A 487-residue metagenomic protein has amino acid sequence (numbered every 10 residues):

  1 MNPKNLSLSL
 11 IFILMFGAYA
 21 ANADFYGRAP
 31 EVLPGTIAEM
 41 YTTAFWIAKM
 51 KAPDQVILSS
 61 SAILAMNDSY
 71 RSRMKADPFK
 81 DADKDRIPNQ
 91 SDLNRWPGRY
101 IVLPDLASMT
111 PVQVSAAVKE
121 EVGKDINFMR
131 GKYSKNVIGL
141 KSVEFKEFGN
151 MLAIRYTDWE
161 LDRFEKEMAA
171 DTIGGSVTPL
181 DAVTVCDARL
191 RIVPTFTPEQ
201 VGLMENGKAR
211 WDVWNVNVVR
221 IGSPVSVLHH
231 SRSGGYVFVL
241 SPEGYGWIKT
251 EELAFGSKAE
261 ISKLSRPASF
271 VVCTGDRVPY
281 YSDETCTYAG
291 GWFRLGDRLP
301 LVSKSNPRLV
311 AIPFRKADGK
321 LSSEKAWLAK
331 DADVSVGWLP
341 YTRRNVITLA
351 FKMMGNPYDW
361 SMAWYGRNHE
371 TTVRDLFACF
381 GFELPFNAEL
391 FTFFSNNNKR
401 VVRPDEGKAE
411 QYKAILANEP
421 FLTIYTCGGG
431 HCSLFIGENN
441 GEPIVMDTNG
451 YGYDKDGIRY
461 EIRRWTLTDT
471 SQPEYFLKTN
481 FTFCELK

Functional and structural regions predicted by a protein language model:
S9-G17: Bacterial N-terminal signal peptides
D24-R191, T197-G202, G207-R210, L240-G275 (+1 more regions): Boundary regions of SH3-family modules and the immediately adjacent low-complexity/disordered segments in eukaryotic
G35, Y41-F45, K49, A62-S69 (+3 more regions): Low-complexity, Gly/Ser/Thr/Pro-rich intrinsically disordered linker/tail segments
G207-S231, C286-S305: Conserved beta-strand/loop element in small beta-rich adapter and peptidoglycan-binding domains
D212, A332-G337, G355-W364: Second-shell loop/turn segments in exported
V218, P385-D456: ...with weaker cross-activation on analogous glycine-rich loops/strands in unrelated enzymes
R277-A326, N356-R367, G428-E474: Glycine-rich catalytic cores of cysteine/serine-nucleophile enzymes that process amide/ester linkages in cell-envelope
V346, W360-F391, G429: Active-site nucleophilic cysteine motif
